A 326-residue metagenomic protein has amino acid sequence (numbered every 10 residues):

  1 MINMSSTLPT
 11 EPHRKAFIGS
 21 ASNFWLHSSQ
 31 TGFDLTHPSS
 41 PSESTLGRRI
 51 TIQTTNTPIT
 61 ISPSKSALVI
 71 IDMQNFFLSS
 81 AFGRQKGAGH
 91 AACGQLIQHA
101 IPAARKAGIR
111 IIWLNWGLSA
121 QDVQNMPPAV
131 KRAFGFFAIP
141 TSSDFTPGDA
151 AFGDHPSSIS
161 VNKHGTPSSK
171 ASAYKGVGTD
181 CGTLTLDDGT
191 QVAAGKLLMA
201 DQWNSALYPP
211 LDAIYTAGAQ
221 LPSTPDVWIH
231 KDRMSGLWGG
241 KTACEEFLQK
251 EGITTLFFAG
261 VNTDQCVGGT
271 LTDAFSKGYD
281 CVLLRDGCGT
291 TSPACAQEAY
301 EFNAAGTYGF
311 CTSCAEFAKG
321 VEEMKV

Functional and structural regions predicted by a protein language model:
I2-A67, H99-P102, K106-A107, F134-V326: Active-site-adjacent betaalpha module
S64, A81-W116: A short alpha/beta connector and helix-capping loop motif
V69-I71: Short hydrophobic beta-strand that contains or immediately precedes a catalytic carboxylate
M73, W116, D286: Active-site loop/turn elements of alpha/beta-hydrolase fold enzymes, especially the short glycine-/histidine-rich
Q74-A81: Short acidic, Gly/Ser-rich segments with clustered Asp/Glu that frequently serve as metal-coordination loops in enzyme
Q85-G89, A129-V130, F275-S276: Glycine-rich, phosphate-binding/catalytic loops in enzymes
A120-V123: Short catalytic/ligand-binding loop motif for oxyanion handling, primarily in non-cytosolic enzymes, centered on
N125-F137: Charged, often glycine-rich, active-site loop that binds/positions anionic groups
